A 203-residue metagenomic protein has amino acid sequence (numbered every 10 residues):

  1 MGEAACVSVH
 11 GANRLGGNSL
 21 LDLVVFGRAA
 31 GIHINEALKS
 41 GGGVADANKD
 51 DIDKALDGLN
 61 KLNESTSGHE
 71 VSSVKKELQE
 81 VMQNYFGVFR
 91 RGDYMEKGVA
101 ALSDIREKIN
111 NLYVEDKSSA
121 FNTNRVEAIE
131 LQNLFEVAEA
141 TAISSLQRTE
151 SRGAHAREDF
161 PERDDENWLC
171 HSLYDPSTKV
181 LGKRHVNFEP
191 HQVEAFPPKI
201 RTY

Functional and structural regions predicted by a protein language model:
M1: Generic enzyme active-site microenvironment
A4-Y203: Glycine- and aromatic-enriched mobile tails/lids
